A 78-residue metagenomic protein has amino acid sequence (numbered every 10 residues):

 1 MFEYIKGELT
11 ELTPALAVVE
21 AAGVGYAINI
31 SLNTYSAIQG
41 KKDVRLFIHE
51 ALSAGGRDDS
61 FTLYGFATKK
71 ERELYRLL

Functional and structural regions predicted by a protein language model:
M1-I5: Short coil-to-beta-strand transition motifs
G7-L9: Conserved hydrophobic positions within beta-strands
E11-L78: Long, highly charged, low-complexity intrinsically disordered interaction regions that mediate electrostatic DNA/RNA
